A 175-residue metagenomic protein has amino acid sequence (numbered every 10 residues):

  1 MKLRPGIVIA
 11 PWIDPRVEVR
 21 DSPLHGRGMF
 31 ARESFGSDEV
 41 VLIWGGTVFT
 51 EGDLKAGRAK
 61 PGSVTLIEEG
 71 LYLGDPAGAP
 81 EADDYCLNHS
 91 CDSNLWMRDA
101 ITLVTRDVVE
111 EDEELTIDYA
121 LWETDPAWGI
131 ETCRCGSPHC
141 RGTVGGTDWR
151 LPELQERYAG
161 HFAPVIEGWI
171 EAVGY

Functional and structural regions predicted by a protein language model:
K2-R98: Catalytic cores of histone-lysine modification enzymes
H89-Y175: C-terminal SET catalytic tail plus cysteine-rich post-SET Zn-binding segment of SAM-dependent SET-domain
